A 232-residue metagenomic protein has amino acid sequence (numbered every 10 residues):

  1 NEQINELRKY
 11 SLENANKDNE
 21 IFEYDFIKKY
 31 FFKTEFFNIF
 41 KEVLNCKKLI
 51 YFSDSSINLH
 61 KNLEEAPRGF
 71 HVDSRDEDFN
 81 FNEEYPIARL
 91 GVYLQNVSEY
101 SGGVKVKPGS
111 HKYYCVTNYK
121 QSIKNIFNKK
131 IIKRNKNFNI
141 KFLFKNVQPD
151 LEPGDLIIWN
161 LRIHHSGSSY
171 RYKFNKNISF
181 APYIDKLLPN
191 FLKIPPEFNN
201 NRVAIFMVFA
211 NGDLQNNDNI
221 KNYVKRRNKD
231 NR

Functional and structural regions predicted by a protein language model:
N1-N80: Non-heme Fe(II)-dependent double-stranded beta-helix
N1-Q3, S56-L59, R75, V97-E99 (+4 more regions): Short, solvent-exposed loop/turn segments at secondary-structure junctions
F32-F37, E83, I87, F198 (+1 more regions): A structural signal for well-ordered alpha-helical scaffolds and beta->alpha junctions
F52-S53, P86-A88, Y100-G102, V147 (+1 more regions): Residues that flank catalytic or metal-binding motifs in active/ligand-binding sites
R75-N80, F144-N146, F191-I194: Short, P/G- and charge-enriched loop/turn segments at secondary-structure junctions
F79-E99, D150-P153, I158, M207-N211: Short, conserved beta-strand element in jelly-roll/cupin
V97-S168, K173-I184: Double-stranded beta-helix
I158, I163-R232: Non-heme Fe(II)/2-oxoglutarate
